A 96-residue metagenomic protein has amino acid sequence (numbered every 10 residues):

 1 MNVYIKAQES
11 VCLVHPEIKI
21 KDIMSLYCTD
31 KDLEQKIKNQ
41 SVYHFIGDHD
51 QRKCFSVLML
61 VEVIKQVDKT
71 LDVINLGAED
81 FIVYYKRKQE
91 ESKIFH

Functional and structural regions predicted by a protein language model:
M1-Y43, I64: N-terminal leader/propeptide segments of preproteins
N2, H15, K65-V73, Q89-S92: A broad, low-amplitude sensor of folded, mature protein cores
I5-E9, N75, Y85: Surface-exposed beta-strand edges and flanking loops
Y43-G47, F81-Y84: A generic structural motif
D48-K53: Compact, well-ordered interaction domains used in eukaryotic information-processing assemblies
C54-Y84: Extended, hydrophilic extramembrane loops/domains of integral membrane proteins
A78-H96: Cytosolic-side membrane-insertion boundary helix
